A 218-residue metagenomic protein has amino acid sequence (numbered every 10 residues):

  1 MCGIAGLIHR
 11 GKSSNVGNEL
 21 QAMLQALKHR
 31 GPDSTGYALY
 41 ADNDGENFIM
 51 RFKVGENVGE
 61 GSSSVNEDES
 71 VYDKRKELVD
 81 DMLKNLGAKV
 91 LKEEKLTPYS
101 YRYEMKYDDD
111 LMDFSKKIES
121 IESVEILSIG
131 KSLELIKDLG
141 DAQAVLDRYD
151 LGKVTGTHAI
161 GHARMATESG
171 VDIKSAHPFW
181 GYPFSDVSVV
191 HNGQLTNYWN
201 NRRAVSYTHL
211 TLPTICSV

Functional and structural regions predicted by a protein language model:
M1-L210: Conserved short alpha-helical segments that host acidic/polar catalytic motifs at enzyme active sites
H209-V218: Single conserved hydrophobic/aromatic residue that forms the stacking wall/gate of nucleotide- or nucleobase-binding
